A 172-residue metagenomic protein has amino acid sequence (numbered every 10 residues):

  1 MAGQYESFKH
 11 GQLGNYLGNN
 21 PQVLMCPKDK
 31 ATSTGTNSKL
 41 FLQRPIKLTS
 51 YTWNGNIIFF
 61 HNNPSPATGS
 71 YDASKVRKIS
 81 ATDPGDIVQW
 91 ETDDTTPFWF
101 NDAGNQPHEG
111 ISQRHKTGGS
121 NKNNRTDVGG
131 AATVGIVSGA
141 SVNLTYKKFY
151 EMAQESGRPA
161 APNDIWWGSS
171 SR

Functional and structural regions predicted by a protein language model:
M1-R172: Short, well-structured segments within or immediately adjacent to enzyme catalytic domains that line ligand-binding
